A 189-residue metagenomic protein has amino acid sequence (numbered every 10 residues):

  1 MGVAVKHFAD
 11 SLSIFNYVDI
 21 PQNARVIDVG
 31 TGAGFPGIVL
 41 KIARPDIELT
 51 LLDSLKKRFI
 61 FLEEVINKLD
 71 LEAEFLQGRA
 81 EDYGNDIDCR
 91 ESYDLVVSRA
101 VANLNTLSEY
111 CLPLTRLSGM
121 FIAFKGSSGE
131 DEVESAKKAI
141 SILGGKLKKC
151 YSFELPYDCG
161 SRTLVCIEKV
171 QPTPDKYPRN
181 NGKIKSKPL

Functional and structural regions predicted by a protein language model:
M1-F15: Conserved SAM-binding loop and adjacent beta-strand
L12-A102, S108-E109: Conserved SAM/SAH cofactor-binding pocket of Class I
R44, T115-L117: Helix-to-beta-strand junctions that scaffold the AdoMet/dcAdoMet cofactor pocket in Class I SAM-dependent enzymes
E48, E72-E74, M120, K146-K149: Conserved beta-strand segments of alpha/beta enzyme cores
R58-I60, G129, V133: Short alpha-helix immediately C-terminal to the canonical SAM-binding loop
S118-D131: Conserved beta-strand signature within the Rossmann-like core of class I S-adenosyl-L-methionine
E134-L189: SAM/dcSAM-binding transferase cores
